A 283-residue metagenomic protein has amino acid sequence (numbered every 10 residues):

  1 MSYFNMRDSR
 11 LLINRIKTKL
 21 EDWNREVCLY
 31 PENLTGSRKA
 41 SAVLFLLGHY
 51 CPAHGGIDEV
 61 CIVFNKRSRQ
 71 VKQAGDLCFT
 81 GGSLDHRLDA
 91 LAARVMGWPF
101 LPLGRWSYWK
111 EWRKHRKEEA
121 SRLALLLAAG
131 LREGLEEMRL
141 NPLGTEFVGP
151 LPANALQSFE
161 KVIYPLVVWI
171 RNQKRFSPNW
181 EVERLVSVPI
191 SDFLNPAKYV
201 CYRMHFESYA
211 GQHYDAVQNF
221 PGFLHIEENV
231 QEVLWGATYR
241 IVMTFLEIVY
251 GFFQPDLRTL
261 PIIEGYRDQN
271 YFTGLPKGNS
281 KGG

Functional and structural regions predicted by a protein language model:
M1-V182, V188-G283: N-terminal leader/linker segments that precede catalytic domains of diphosphate-processing enzymes
